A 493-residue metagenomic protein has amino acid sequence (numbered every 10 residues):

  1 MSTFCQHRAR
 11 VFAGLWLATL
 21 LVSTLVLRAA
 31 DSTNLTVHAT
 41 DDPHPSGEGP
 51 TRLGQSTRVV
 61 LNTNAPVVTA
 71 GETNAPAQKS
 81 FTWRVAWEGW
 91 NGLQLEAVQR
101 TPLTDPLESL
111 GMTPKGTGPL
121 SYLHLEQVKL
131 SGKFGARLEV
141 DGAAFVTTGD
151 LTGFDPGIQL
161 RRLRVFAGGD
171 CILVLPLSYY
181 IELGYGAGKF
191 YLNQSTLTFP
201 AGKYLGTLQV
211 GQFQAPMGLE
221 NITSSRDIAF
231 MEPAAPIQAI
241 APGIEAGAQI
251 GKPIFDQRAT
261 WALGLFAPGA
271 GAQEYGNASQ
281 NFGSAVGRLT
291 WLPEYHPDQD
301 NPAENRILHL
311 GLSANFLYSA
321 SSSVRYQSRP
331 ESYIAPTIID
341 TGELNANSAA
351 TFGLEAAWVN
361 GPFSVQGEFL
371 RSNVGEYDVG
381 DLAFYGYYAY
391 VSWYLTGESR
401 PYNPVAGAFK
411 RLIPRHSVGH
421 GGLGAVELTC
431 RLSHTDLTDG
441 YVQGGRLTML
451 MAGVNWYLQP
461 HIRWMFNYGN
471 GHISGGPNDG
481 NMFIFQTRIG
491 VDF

Functional and structural regions predicted by a protein language model:
M1-R10: N-terminal secretory signal peptides that target proteins for export/translocation
R8, G186-G188, I473: Short strand->helix junction
A13-T24: Bacterial N-terminal signal peptides
L27-E139, Y295, S399-R415: N-terminal periplasmic/intermembrane-space "pro-region" immediately following the signal or transit peptide
N34, V67, N74, R84 (+4 more regions): Outer-membrane beta-barrel pore domains
N64, N74, L120-S321, A383-H420 (+2 more regions): Outer membrane beta-barrel
S80-S109, L163, A167-Y185, K189 (+7 more regions): Amphipathic repeat-derived elements
